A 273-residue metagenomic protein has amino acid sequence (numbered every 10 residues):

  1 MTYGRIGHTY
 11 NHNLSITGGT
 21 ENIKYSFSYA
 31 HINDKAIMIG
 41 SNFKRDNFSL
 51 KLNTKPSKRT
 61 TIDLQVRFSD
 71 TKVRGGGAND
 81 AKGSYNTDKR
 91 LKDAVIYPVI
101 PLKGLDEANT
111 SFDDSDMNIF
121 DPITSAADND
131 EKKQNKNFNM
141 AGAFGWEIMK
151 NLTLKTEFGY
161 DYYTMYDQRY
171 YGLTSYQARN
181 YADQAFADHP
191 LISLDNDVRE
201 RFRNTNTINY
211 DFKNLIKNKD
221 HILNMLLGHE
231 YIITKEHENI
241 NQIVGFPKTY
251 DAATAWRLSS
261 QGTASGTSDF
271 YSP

Functional and structural regions predicted by a protein language model:
M1, A36-S41, N47, K51-N139 (+2 more regions): Surface-exposed loop/interface segments of Gram-negative outer-membrane beta-barrel transport/assembly proteins
M1-S15, S28-S41: Short strand-turn segments of transmembrane beta-barrel domains in outer membranes, especially the first one or two
H12-G18, D269-P273: Structured alpha-helical segments in the cores of large, soluble enzyme domains
G18-T20, H31, T54, F144-W146 (+1 more regions): Residue-level signature of outer-membrane beta-barrel architecture
E21-Y25: Short coil-to-beta-strand
S26-S28, D63: Periplasmic plug
M140, W146, K150-L154, F158-G159: P-loop NTPase catalytic cores that bind/hydrolyze ATP
